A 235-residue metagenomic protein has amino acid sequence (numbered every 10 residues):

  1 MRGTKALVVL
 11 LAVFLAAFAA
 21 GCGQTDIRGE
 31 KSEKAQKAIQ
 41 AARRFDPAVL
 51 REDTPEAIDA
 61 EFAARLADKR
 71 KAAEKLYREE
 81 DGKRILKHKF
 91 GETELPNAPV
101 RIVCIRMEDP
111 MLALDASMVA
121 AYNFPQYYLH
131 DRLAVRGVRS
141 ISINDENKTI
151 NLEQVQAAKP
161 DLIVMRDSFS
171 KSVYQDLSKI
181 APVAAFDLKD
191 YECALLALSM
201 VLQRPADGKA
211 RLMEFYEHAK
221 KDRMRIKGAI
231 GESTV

Functional and structural regions predicted by a protein language model:
R2-I27: Sec-dependent N-terminal signal peptides of Gram-positive bacterial secreted proteins and lipoproteins
C22-M107, G208-T234: Bacterial Sec-exported substrate-binding components of ABC uptake systems
E80-G82, A98, V138-D145, D161-I163: Short, flexible loop segments at the rims of nucleotide/cofactor-binding pockets, characterized by
R101-Q154: A short, structured surface patch at a secondary-structure boundary
I105, A120-Y122, V164-D167, A185-D187: Short beta-strand->loop
N123-Y127, F169-S170, L188-Y191: Short, acidic/turn-prone active-site loops that include or flank metal/cofactor- and phosphate-binding residues
L152-M165, P182: Proline-aspartate-enriched helix->loop->beta-strand connector
S172-V235: Extracytoplasmic substrate-binding proteins
